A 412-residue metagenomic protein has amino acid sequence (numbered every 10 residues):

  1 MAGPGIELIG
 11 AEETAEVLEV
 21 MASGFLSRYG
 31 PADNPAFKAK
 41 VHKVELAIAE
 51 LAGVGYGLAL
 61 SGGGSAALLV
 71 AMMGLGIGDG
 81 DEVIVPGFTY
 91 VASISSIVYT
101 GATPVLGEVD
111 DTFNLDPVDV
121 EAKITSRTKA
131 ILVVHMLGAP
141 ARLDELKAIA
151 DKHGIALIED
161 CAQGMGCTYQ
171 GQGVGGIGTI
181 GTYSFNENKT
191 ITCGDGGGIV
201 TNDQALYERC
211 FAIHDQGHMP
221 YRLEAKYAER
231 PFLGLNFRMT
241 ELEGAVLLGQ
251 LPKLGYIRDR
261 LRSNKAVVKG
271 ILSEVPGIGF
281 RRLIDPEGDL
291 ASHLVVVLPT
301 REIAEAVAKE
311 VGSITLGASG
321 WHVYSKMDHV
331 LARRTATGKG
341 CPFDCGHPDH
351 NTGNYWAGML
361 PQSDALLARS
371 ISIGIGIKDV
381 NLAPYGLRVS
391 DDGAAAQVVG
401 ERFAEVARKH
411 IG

Functional and structural regions predicted by a protein language model:
M1-N34, S372-I375, D379-V380: N-terminal "arm"/small-domain region of PLP-dependent enzymes with the aminotransferase-like
F25-E82, S96-V98, L106, Q172: Phosphate-binding glycine-rich loop
M73-C161, T168: PLP-dependent aminotransferase-like
G164-Q170, I177-S292: Active-site region of PLP-dependent enzymes
G217-H218, V311-A318, F403-I411: A common structural junction motif
R281-G358: Conserved PLP-binding catalytic core of the aspartate aminotransferase-like
A336-G412: PLP-dependent enzyme catalytic core of the Aspartate aminotransferase-like
